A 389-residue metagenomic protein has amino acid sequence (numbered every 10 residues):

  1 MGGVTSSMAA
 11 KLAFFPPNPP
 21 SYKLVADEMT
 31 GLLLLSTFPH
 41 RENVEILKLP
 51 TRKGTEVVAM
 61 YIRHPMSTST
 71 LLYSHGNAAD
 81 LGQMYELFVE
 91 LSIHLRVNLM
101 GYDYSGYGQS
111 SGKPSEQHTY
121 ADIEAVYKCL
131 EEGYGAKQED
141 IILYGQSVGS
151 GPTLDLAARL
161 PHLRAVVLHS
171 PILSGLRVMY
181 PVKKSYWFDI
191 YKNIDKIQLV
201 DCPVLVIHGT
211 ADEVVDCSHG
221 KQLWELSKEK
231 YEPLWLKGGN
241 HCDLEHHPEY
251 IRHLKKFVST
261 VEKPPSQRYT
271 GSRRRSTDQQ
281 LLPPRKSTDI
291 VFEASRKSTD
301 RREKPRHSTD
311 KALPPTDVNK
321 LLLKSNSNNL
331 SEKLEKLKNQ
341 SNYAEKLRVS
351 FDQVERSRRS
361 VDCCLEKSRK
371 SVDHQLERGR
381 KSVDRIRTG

Functional and structural regions predicted by a protein language model:
L24-M66: N-terminal cap/lid segment of alpha/beta-hydrolase-fold proteins
P50-Y127: Membrane-embedded segments
L87, N193, D201-C202, D216-E225: Short alpha-helix in the alpha/beta-hydrolase fold that links the catalytic acid
K113-A136, D155, D189, N193-D195: Alpha/beta-hydrolase active-site loop
K128-G133, Q138-P181: Primarily recognizes the serine-hydrolase "nucleophile elbow" in alpha/beta-hydrolase and SGNH/GDSL folds
L199-D201, L205-H208, D212: Short beta-strand/loop motif that positions the catalytic acidic residue of the alpha/beta-hydrolase fold
K221-D243, I251: Catalytic histidine neighborhood in serine/cysteine hydrolases with alpha/beta-hydrolase-type architecture
G239-I251, R275-D278, S308, S350: Catalytic histidine-centered segment of alpha/beta-hydrolase-like enzymes
